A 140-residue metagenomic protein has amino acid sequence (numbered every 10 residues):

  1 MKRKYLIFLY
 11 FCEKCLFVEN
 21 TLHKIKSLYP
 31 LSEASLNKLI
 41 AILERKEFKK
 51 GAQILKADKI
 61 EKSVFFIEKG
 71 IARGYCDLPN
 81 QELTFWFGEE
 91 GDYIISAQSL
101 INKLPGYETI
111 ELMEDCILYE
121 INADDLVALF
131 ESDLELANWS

Functional and structural regions predicted by a protein language model:
M1-S140: Cytosolic regulatory regions built on CNB/CRP/Popeye-like sensor folds
